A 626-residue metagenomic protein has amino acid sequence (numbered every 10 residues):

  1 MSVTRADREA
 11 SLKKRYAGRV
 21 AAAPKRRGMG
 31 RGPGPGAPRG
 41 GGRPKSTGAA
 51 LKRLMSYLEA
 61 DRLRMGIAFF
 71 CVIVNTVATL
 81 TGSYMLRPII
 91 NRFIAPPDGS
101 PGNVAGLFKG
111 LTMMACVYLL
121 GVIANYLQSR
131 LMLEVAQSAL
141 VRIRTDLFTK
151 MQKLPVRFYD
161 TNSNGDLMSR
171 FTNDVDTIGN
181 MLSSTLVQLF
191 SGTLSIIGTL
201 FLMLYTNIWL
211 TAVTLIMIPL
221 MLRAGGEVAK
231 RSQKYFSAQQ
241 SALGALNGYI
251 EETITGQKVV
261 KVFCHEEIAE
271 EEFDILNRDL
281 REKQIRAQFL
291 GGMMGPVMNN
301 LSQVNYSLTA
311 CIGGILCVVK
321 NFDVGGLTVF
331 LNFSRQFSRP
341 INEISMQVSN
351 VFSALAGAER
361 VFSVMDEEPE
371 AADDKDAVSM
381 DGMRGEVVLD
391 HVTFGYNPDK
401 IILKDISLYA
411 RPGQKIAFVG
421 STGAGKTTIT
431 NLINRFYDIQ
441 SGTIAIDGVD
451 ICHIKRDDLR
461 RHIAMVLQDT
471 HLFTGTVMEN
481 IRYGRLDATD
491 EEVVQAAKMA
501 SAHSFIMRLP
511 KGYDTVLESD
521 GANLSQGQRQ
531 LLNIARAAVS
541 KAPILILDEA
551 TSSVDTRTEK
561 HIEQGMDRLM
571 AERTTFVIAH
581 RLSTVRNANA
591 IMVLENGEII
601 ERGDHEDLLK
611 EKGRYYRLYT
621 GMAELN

Functional and structural regions predicted by a protein language model:
G30, K52-M55, L63-P88, G110 (+8 more regions): Alpha-helical segments in transporter systems
R39-G41, A50, L58, Q128 (+3 more regions): Juxtamembrane loop-to-helix connectors within ABC transporter transmembrane domains
T47, M65-L127, L204-W209, K320-V324: Transmembrane helix-loop-helix hairpins at lipid-water interfaces of multipass membrane proteins, especially the type-1
L58, L147, M151, V260 (+2 more regions): Helix-loop junctions and hydrophobic alpha-helical segments within the transmembrane domains of large membrane
R64-V77, M114-V117, S184-S237, T309-F322 (+1 more regions): Transmembrane helices of ABC transporter permease
P96-N103, K109, L202-P219, R286-E359 (+1 more regions): Helix-loop-helix
V156-R157, N173-L182, L186, F190 (+6 more regions): An intracellular "coupling" helix at the cytosolic face of ABC transporter transmembrane type-1 domains
D366, D373-D374, V378-N626: ABC-type nucleotide-binding domain
